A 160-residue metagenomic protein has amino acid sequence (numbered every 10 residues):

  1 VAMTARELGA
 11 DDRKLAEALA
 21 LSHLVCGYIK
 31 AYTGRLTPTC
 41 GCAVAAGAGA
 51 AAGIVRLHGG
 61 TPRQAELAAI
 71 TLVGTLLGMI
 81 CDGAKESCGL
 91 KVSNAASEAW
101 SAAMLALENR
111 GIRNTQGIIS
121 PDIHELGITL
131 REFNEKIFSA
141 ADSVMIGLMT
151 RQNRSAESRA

Functional and structural regions predicted by a protein language model:
V1-A10, A51-G59: Alpha-helical support elements that line or immediately flank enzyme active sites and cofactor-binding pockets
M3-T4, L21, V25, A102: Generic, well-ordered alpha-helical scaffold segments in large soluble proteins
A5-R6, G27, A31-G34, V55: A broad detector of the eukaryotic-type serine/threonine protein kinase catalytic domain
D11-A31, V73-G78: Acidic-glycine-rich active-site phosphate/pyrophosphate-binding loop
A16-L19, R35-A46, K91: Active-site nucleophile and cofactor-binding loops and adjacent substrate-binding regions of central metabolic enzymes
Y32-T39, Q64, A68: A beta-strand-loop signature enriched in Asp, Gly, Thr, and Trp that corresponds to the sialidase/neuraminidase Asp-box
V44-G47, A52-A160: Functionally critical mobile loop/hinge segments
